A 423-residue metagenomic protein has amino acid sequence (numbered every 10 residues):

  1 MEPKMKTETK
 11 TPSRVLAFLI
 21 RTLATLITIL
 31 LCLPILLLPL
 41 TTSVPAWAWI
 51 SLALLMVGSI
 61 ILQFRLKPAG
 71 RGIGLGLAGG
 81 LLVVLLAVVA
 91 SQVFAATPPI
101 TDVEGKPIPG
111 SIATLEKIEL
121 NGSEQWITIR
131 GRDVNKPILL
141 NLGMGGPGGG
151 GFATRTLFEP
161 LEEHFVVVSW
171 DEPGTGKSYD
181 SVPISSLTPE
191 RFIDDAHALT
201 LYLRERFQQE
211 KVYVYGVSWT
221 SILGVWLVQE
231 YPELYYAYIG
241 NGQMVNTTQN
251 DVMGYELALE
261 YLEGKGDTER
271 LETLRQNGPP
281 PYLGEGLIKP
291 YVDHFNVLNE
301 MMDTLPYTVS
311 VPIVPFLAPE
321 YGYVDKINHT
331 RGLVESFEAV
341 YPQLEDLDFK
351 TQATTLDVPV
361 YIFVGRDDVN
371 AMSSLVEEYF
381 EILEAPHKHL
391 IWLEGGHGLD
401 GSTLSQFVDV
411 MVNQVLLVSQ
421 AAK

Functional and structural regions predicted by a protein language model:
G149-F152, G174-L187: Glycine-rich "HGGG/HGxG" loop immediately N-terminal to the catalytic nucleophile of the alpha/beta-hydrolase
L161-Y179: Conserved alpha/beta-hydrolase
R191-K211: Conserved acidic catalytic loop of the alpha/beta-hydrolase fold
E230-P281: A catalytic-pocket lid/entrance helix-loop region that shapes and gates access to the active site across common
T268-T351, V358: Alpha/beta-hydrolase
L356, I362-V364: Short beta-strand/loop motif that positions the catalytic acidic residue of the alpha/beta-hydrolase fold
V369-L375: Conserved alpha/beta-hydrolase "acid-adjacent" motif
G395-V408: Catalytic histidine-centered segment of alpha/beta-hydrolase-like enzymes
